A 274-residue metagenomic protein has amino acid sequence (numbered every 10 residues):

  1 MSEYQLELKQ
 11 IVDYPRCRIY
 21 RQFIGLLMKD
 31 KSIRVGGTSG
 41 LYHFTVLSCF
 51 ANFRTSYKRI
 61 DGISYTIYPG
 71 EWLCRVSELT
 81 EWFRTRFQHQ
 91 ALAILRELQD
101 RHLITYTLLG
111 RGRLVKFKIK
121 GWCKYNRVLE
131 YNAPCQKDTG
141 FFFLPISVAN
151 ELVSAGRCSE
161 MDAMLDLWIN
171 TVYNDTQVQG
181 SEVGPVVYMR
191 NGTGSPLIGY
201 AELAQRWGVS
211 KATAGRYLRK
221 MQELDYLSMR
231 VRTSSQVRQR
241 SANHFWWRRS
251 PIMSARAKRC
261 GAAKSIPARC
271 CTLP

Functional and structural regions predicted by a protein language model:
M1-S77, G110-K116, G121-G194, I198: Short recognition helix of helix-turn-helix/winged-helix DNA-binding domains
F53-V115, T176-R240: Winged helix-turn-helix DNA-binding recognition segment
W72, W82, W122, W168 (+4 more regions): A residue-identity detector for tryptophan
V76, R86, N126, V172 (+3 more regions): Short, isolated positions within intrinsically disordered regulatory regions of eukaryotic proteins
L98-Q99, F143-L144, M221-E223, C270-L273: Glycine-rich loops and low-complexity Gly/Arg-rich segments that provide flexible linkers or classic glycine-based
L108-E130, R230-S254: Accessory beta->alpha helical hairpin/"wing" motif in late/C-terminal subdomains of nucleic-acid enzymes
G215, E223, R232, R248-P274: Charged low-complexity intrinsically disordered patches
